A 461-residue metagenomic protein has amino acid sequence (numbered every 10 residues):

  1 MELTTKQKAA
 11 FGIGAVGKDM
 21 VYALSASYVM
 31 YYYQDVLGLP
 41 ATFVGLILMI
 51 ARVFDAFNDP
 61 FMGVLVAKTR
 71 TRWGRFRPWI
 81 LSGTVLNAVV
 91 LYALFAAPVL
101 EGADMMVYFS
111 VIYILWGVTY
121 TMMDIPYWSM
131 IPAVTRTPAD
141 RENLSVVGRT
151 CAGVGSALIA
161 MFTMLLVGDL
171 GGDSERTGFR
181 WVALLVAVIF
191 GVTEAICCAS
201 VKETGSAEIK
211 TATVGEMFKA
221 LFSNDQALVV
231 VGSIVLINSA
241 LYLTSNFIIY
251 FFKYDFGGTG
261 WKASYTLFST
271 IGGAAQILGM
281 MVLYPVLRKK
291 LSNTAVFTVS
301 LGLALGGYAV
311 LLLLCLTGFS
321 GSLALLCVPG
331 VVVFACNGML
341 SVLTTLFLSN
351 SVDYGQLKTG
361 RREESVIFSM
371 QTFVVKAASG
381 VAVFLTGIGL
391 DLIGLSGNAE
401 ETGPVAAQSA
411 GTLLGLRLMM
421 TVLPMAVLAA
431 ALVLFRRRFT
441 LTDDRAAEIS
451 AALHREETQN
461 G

Functional and structural regions predicted by a protein language model:
M1-G461: Membrane-embedded alpha-helical bundles of multi-pass transporters/translocases, especially carrier/permease families
